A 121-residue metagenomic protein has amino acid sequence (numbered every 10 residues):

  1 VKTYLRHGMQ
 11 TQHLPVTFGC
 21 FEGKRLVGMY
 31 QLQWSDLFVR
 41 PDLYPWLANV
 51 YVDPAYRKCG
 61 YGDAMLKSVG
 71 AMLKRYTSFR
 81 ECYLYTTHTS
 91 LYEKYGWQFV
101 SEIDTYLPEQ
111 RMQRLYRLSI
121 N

Functional and structural regions predicted by a protein language model:
V1-T17, F21: Active-site rim helix/loop that mediates acceptor-substrate recognition in acyltransferases
P15, Q110-Y116: Short hydrophobic/aromatic beta-strand or adjacent loop that forms the aromatic wall/cage of a ligand/substrate-binding
T17-G19, R25-S35, W46, Y51: Conserved beta-strand in the GNAT
F21-G23, L118-I120: Active-site beta-strand termini and strand-to-loop segments that position acidic
S35-L47, R57, Y76: A conserved beta-turn-beta hairpin within the catalytic core of GNAT-like acetyltransferases that forms part
Y56, G60-S68: Conserved acetyl-CoA pyrophosphate-binding loop and the N-cap/start of the following alpha-helix in GNAT-like
K67, A71, R75: Short, well-ordered alpha-helices that flank and scaffold nucleotide-derived cofactor binding pockets
R75-R80, T86-R111: Conserved active-site alpha-helix within GNAT-family acetyltransferase domains
